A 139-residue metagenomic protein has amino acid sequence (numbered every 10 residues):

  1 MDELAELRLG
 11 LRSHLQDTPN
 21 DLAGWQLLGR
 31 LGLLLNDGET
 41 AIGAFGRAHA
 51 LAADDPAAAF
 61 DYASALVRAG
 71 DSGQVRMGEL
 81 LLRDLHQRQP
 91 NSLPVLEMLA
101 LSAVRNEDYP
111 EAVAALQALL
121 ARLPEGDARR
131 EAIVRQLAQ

Functional and structural regions predicted by a protein language model:
M1, L22, Q26-R88: Alpha-helical adaptor scaffolds
M1-Q16: N-terminal leader/linker segments that initiate helical-solenoid repeat arrays
L9-R12, G46, R83, Q117: Alpha-solenoid helical repeat scaffolds
Q16-N20, A53, P90, P124: Short coil turns that delineate tetratricopeptide repeat
L31, A65, S102, R122 (+1 more regions): TPR/TPR-like alpha-solenoid repeats
N36, R68-S72, R105-E107, D127 (+1 more regions): Short coil/turn linking the two alpha-helices of tandem helical-hairpin repeats
Y109-Q139: Terminal, low-structured helical/coil segments at or just beyond the last alpha-helical repeat
